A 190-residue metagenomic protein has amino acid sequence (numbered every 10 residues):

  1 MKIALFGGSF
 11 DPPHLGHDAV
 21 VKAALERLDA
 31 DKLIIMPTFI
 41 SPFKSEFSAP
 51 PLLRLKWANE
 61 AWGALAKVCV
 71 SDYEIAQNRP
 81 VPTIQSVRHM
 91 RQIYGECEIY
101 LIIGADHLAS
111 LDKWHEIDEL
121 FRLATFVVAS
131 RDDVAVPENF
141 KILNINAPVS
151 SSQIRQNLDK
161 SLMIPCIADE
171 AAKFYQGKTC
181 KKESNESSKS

Functional and structural regions predicted by a protein language model:
M1-S190: Nucleotidyltransferase catalytic core that binds NTPs
